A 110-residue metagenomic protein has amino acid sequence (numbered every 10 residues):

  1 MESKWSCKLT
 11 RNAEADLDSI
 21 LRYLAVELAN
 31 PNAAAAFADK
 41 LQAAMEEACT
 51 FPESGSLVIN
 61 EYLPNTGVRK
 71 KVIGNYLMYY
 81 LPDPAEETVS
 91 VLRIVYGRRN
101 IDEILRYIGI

Functional and structural regions predicted by a protein language model:
M1-K40: Arg/Lys-rich, positively charged N-terminal/basic patches that mediate binding to nucleic acids
E2, P52, V58, S90 (+1 more regions): Residue-level signal for pocket-adjacent positions within structured domains
W5, Y23, F37, F51 (+2 more regions): Aromatic side chains
S6, V68, R106-G109: Short capping/connector residues at structural and topological boundaries
D16, K40, A44-E47, K70: Residue-level recognition of specific faces of alpha-helices
I20, L24, M45-A48, P52: Hydrophobic recognition helices of helix-based DNA-binding modules
T50-A85: Basic/aromatic recognition patch in beta-strand/loop cores that engages polyanionic ligands
I73-L77, L81-I110: Enriched for short, Lys/Arg-rich terminal
